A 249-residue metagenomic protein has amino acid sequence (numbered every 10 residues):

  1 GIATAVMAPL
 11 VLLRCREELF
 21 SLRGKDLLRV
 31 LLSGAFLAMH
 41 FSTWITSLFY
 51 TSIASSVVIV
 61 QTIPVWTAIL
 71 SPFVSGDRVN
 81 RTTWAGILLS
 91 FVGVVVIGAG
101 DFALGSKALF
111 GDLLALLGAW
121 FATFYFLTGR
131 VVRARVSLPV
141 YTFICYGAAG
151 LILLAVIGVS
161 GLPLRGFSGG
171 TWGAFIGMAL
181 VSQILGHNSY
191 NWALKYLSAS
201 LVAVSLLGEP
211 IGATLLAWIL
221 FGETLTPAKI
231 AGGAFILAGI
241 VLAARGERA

Functional and structural regions predicted by a protein language model:
G1-A5, L37, I45-R78, G118 (+1 more regions): Specific alpha-helical transmembrane segments that line the substrate/conduction pathway and gating interfaces
G1-M39, P64-W66, L70, W120-T128 (+4 more regions): Transmembrane alpha-helices of multi-pass small-molecule transport proteins
I2, S56-T62, T128-G150, Q183-I219: Helix-helix packing/entry segments at the starts of transmembrane helices
M7, V11, L31, L70 (+5 more regions): Hydrophobic transmembrane alpha-helices of multi-pass small-molecule transport proteins
C15-A54, V60, V96, A179-L197: Specific transmembrane alpha-helical segments of multi-pass solute transporters/efflux pumps, especially DMT/EamA
S21-L27, A99-F121, G158-G177, T224-G233: Juxtamembrane helix-entry segments on the extracytoplasmic side of multipass membrane proteins
G24-L32, V79-F91, G111-D112, V136-Y146: Cytoplasmic-side transmembrane-helix entry/capping segments in multi-pass membrane proteins
L31, S47, F73-S75, V79 (+6 more regions): Hydrophobic/aromatic residues within transmembrane alpha-helices of multi-pass small-molecule transporters
